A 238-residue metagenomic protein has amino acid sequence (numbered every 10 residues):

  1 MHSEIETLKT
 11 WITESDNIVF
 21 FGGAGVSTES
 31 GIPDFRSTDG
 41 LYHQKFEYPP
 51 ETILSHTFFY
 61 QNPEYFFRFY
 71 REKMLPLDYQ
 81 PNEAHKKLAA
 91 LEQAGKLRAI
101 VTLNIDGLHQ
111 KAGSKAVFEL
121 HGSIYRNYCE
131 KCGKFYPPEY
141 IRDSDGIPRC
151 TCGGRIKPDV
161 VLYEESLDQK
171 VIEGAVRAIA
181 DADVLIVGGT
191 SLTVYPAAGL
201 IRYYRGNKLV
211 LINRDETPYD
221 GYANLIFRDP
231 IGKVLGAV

Functional and structural regions predicted by a protein language model:
M1-V238: Conserved catalytic core of sirtuin-type NAD+-dependent deacylases
